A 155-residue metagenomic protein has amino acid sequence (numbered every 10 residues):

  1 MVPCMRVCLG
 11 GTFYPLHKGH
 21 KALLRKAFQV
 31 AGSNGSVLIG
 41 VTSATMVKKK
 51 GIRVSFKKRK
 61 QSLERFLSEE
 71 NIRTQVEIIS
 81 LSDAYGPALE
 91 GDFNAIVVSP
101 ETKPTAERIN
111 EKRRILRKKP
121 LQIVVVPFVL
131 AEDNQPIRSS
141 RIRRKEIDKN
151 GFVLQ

Functional and structural regions predicted by a protein language model:
M1-Q155: Nucleotidyltransferase catalytic core that binds NTPs
